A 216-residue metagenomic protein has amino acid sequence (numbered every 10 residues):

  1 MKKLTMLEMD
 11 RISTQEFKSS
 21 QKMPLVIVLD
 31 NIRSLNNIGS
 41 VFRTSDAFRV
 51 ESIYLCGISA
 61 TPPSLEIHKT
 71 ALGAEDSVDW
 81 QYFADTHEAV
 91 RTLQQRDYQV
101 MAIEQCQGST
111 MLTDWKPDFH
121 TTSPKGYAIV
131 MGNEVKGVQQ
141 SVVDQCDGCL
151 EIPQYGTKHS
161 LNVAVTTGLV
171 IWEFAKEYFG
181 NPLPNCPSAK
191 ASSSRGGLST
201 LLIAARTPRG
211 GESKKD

Functional and structural regions predicted by a protein language model:
M1-D216: Post-transcriptional modification and biogenesis factors for structured RNAs of the translation apparatus
